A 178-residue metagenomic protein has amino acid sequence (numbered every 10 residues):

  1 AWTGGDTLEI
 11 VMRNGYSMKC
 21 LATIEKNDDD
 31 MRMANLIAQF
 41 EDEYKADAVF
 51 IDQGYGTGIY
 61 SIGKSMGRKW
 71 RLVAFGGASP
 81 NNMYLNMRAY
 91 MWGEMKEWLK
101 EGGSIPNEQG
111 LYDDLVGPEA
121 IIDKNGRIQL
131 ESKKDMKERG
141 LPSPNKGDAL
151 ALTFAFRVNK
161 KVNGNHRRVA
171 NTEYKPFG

Functional and structural regions predicted by a protein language model:
A1-G93, E97-G178: RNase H-like, metal-dependent nuclease domains and their acidic two-metal-ion catalytic environment used
